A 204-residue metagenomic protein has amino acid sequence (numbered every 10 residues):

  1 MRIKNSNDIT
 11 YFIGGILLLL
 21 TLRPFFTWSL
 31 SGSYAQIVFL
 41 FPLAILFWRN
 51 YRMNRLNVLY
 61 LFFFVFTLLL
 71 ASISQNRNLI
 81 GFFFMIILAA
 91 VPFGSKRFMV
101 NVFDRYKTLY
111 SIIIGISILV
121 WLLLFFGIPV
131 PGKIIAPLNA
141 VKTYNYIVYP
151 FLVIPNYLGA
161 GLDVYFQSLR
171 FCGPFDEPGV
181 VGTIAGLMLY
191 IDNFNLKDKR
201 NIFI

Functional and structural regions predicted by a protein language model:
M1-N50, F64-S74: N-terminal signal-anchor transmembrane segment
N5-G14, R49-F63, V102-L109, D198-I202: Membrane-interfacial loop-to-transmembrane alpha-helix junctions, especially the N-terminal start
P24-A35, L70-I86, G173-T183, K197-I204: Helix-loop-helix junctions and helix-breaking kinks within/between transmembrane helices of multi-pass membrane
F25-G32, V130, T143-G179: Membrane-embedded catalytic interface detector for glycan/lipid assembly enzymes
L40-A44, F84-V91, M188-D192, I204: Hydrophobic transmembrane alpha-helices of multi-pass, membrane-embedded glycosylation machinery
A44-L46, I73-F125: Transmembrane alpha-helical segments and their membrane-water interfaces
V65-L68, D104-Y157: Hydrophobic alpha-helical transmembrane segments
K107-F125, Y157-I204: Alpha-helical transmembrane segments of multi-pass inner-membrane proteins
